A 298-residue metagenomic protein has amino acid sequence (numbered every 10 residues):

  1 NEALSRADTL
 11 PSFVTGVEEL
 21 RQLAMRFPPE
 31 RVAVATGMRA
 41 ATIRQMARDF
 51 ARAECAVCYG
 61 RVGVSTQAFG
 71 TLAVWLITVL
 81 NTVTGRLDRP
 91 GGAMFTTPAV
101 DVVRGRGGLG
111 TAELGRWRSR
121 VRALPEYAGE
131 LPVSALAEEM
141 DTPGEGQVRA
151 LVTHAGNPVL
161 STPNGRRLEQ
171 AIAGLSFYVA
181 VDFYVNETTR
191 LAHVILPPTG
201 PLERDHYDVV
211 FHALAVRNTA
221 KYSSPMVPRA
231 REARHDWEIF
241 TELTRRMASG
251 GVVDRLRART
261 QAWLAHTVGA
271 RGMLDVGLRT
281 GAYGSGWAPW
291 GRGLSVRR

Functional and structural regions predicted by a protein language model:
N1-S176, T189-R298: Domain-level signature for respiratory redox metalloenzymes
V181-N186: Short, polar loop motifs at secondary-structure junctions
